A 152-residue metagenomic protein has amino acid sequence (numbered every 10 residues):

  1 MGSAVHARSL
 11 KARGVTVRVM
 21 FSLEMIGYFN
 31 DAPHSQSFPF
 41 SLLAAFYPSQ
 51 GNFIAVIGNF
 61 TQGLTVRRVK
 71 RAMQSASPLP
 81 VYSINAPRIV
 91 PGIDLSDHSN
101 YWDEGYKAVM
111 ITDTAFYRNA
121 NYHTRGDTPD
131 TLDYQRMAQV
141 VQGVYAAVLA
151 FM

Functional and structural regions predicted by a protein language model:
M1-T61, I93: Acidic/histidine-rich catalytic neighborhood of metal-dependent amide-processing enzymes
G2-H6, Q62-V69, D97, M137-V140: Stable alpha-helical elements in mature extracytoplasmic
R8-A12, K70, Q74-P78, W102-Y106 (+1 more regions): Sec-exported extracytoplasmic/periplasmic mature domains
E24-G27, R88, A115-F116: Glycine-rich beta-alpha junction loops
G51-F60, N85-P91, D127-Y134: Second-shell loop/turn segments in exported
K70, S77-D94: Short catalytic/ligand-gating loop segments at beta-alpha or beta-beta junctions within enzyme catalytic domains
P91-F116: Short glycine-rich, acidic/polar surface loops and turns
Y117-M152: His/Asp/Glu-rich mid-to-C-terminal helical/loop segments that flank catalytic regions of hydrolases
